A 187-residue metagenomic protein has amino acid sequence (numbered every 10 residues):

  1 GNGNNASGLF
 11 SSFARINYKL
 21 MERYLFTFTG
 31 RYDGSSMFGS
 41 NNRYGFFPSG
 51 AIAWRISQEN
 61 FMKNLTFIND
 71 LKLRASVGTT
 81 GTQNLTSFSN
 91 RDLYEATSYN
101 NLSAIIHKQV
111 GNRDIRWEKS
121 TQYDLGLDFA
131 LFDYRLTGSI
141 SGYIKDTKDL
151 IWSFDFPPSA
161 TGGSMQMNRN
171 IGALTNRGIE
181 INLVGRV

Functional and structural regions predicted by a protein language model:
G1-V187: Extracellular/periplasmic, surface-exposed regions of secreted and cell-surface proteins
